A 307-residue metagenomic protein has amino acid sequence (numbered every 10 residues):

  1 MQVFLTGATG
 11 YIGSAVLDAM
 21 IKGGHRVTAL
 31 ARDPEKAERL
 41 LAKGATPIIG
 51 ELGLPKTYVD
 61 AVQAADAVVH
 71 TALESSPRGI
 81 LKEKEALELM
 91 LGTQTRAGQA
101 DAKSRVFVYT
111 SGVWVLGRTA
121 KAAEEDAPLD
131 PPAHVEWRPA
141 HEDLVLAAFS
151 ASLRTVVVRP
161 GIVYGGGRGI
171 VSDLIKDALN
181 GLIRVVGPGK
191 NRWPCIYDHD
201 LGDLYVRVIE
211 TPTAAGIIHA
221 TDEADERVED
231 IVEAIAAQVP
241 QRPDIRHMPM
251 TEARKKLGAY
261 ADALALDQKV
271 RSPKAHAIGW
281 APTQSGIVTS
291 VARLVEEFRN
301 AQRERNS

Functional and structural regions predicted by a protein language model:
V3-H25: N-terminal Rossmann NAD(P)H-binding glycine-rich loop of SDR-like oxidoreductase domains
A31-T93: NAD(P)H-binding glycine-rich loop region in Rossmannoid oxidoreductase-like domains and their noncatalytic homologs
E88-H134: Conserved Rossmann-fold NAD(P)-dependent oxidoreductase catalytic core, especially the SDR/UDP-sugar
P139, V163-L174, V208-I218, A224: Glycine/proline-rich active-site loop of Rossmann-fold NAD(P)-dependent oxidoreductases
D143-G166: Conserved beta-loop-beta element that borders a ligand/cofactor-binding pocket
K176-I196: A conserved pocket-lining segment of Rossmann-fold NAD(P)-dependent short-chain dehydrogenase/reductase
L204-Y260, R299-S307: Mid/C-terminal beta-alpha module of Rossmann-like enzyme folds, strongest in SDR-family dehydrogenases/epimerases
S285-S307: Amphipathic terminal alpha-helices
